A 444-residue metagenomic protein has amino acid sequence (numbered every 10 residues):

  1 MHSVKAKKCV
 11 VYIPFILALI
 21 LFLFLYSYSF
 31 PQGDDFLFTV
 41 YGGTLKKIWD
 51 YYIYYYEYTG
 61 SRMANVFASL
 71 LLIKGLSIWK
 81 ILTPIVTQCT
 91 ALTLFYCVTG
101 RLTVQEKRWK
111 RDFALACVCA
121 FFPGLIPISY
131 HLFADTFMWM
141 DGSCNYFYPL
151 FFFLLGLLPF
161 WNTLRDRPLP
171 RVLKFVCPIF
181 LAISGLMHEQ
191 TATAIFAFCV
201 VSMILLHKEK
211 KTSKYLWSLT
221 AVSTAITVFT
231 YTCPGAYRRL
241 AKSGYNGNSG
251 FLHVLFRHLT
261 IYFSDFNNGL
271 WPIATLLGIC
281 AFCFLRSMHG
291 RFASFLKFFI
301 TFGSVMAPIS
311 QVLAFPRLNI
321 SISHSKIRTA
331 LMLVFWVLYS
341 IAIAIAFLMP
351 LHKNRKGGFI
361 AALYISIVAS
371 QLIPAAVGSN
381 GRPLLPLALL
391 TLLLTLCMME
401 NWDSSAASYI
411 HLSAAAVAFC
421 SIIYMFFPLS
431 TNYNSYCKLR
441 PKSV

Functional and structural regions predicted by a protein language model:
M1-I20: Start-transfer (signal-anchor) and selected internal transmembrane alpha helices of multi-pass inner/ER membrane
Y26-I78, M140, E189-A197, I204-M349 (+2 more regions): Transmembrane catalytic cores of multi-pass membrane glycosyltransferases and polysaccharide-assembly enzymes
I85-D112, A116, L155: Transmembrane-helix motifs of polytopic, lipid-linked glycan transferases
T90-T99, F152-L164, A197-I204, T275-C283 (+2 more regions): Transmembrane alpha-helical segments
A114-W161, S325-I343, A369-T395: Membrane-interface micro-motifs in multi-pass membrane enzymes
N162-I183, K214-S218, A407-L412: Short hydrophobic alpha-helices at membrane interfaces in multi-pass membrane enzymes
V172-E189, I195-V200, A225: Membrane-interface alpha helices of multi-pass inner-membrane proteins
L296-V305, L351-I367, W402-F426: Signature aromatic-anchored transmembrane alpha helix within multi-pass, membrane-resident enzymes that catalyze glycan
